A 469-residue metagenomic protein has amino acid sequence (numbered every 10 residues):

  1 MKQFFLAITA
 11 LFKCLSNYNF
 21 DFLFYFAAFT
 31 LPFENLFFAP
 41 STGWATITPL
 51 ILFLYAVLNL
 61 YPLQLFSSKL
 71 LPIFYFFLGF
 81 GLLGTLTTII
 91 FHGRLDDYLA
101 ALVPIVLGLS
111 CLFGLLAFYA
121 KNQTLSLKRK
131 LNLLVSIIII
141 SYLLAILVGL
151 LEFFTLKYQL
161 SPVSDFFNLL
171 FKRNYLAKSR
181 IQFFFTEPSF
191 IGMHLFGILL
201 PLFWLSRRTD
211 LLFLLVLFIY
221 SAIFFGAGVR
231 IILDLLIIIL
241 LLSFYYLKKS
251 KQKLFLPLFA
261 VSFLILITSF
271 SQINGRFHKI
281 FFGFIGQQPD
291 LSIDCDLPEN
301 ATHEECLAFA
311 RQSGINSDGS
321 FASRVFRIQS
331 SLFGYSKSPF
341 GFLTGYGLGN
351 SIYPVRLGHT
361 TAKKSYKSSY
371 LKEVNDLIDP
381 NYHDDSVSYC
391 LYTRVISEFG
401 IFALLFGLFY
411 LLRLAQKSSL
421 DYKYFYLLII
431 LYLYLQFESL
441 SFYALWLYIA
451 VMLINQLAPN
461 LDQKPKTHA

Functional and structural regions predicted by a protein language model:
M1-L63, L82-F91, L445-I449: N-terminal signal-anchor transmembrane segment
F29-S41, G228, S386-F399, Y422-P459: Membrane helix-loop boundary segments at the extracytoplasmic
N35-I47, T87, A100, T186-M193 (+5 more regions): Helix-loop-helix junctions and helix-breaking kinks within/between transmembrane helices of multi-pass membrane
F76-L82, G93-Y119, L133, I137: Aromatic-anchored transmembrane helix interface
N132-V163, F183-L247: Alpha-helical transmembrane segments of multi-pass inner-membrane proteins
L147, Y246-I315, S336-K337: A membrane-periplasm/extracellular boundary helix in multi-pass inner-membrane enzymes that assemble envelope glycans
F244-Y245, S250-K253, I378-L431, P465: Hydrophobic transmembrane alpha-helices and their immediate junctions
I315-F399: Long extracytoplasmic/lumenal interhelical loops at the membrane interface of multi-pass membrane proteins
